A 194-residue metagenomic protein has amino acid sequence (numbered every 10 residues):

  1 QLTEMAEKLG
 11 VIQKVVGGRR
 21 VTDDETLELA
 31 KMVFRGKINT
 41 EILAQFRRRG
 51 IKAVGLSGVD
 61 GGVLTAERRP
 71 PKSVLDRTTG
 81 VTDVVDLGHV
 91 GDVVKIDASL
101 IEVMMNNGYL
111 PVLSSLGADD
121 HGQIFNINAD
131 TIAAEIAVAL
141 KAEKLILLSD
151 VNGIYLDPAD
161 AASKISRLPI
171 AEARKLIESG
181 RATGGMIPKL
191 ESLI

Functional and structural regions predicted by a protein language model:
Q1-I194: Nucleotide/pyrophosphate-binding catalytic subdomain
